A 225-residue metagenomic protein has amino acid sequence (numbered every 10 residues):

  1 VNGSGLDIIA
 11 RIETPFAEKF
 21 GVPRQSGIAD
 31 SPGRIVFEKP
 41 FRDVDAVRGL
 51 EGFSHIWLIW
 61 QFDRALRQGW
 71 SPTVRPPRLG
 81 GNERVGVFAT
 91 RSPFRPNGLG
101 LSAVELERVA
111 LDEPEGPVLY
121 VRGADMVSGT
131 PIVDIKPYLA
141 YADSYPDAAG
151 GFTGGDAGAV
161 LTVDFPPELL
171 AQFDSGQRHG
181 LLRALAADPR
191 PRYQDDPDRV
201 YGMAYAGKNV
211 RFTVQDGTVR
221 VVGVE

Functional and structural regions predicted by a protein language model:
N2-I8, F94-V104, A206: Short coil-to-beta-strand transition motifs
G3-V44, L50-G52, A140-A184, R199: Arg/Lys-rich, positively charged N-terminal/basic patches that mediate binding to nucleic acids
A17, R108-L119, G217: Short, conserved beta-turn/loop elements at beta-strand boundaries and strand-helix junctions
R48-G100, Y193-P197: Active-site-adjacent substructure of cysteine-protease-like catalytic cores
L119-T153: Flexible glycine-rich active-site/ligand-binding loops centered on an Asp-His dyad
D196-D216: Basic/aromatic recognition patch in beta-strand/loop cores that engages polyanionic ligands
Q215-E225: Enriched for short, Lys/Arg-rich terminal
